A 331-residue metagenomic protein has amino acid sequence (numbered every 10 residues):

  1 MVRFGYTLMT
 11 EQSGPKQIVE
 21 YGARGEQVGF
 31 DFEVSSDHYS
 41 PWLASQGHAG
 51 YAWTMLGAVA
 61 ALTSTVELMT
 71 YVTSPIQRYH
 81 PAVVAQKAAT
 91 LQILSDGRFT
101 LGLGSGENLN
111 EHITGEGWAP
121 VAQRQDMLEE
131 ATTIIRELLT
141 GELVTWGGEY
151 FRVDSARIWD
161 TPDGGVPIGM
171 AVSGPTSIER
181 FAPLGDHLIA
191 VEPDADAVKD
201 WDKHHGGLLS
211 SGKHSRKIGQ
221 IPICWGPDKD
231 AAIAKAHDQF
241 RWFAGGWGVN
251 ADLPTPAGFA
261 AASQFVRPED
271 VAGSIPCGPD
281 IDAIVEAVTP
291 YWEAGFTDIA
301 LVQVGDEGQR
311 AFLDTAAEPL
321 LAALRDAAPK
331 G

Functional and structural regions predicted by a protein language model:
M1-G331: Active-site-adjacent structural elements that line small-molecule/cofactor binding pockets in enzymes
